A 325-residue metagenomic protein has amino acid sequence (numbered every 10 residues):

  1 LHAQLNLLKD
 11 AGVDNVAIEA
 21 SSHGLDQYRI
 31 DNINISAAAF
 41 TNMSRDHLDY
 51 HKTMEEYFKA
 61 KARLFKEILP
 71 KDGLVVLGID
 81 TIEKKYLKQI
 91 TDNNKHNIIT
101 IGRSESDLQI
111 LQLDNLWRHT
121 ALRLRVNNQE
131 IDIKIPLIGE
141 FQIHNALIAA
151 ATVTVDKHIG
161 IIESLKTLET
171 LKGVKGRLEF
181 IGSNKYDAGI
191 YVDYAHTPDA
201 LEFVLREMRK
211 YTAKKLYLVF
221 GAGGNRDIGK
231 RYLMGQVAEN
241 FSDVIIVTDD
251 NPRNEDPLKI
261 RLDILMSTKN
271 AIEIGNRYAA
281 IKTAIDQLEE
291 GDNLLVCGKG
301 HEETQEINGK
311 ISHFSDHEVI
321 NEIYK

Functional and structural regions predicted by a protein language model:
L1-S21: Conserved nucleotide-sensing/catalytic segment adjacent to the nucleotide-binding pocket in NTP-handling enzymes
A11, I35-I190, L265-S267: Acidic, Mg2+-coordinating active-site environments of NTP-dependent enzymes
V13, I35-S36, D72, L216 (+2 more regions): Local beta-strand N-terminus motif with an aromatic residue
E19, N42, G78, V219-G221 (+1 more regions): Short beta-strand segments
H23-D31: Conserved helix/coil segment N-terminal to the catalytic DExD/H
D31-M43, A213-L218: Inter-motif core of Ras-like GTPase G domains
D92, A151-G176, F180-K325: ATP-dependent carboxylate-amine ligase
